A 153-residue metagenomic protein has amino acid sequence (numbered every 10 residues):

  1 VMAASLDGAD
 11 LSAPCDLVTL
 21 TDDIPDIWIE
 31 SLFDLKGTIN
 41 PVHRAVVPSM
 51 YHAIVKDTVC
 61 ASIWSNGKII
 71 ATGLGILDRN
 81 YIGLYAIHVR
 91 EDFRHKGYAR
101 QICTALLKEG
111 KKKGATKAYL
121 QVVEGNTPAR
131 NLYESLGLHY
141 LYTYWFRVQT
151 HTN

Functional and structural regions predicted by a protein language model:
V1-D23, R147-V148: Acyl-donor-binding surface of acyltransferase catalytic domains
S31-V42: Helix-loop element at the rim of GNAT/NAT acetyltransferase active sites that forms part of the acceptor-substrate
V42-R90: A conserved beta-strand-loop-helix scaffold within acyl/acetyltransferase catalytic domains
T72, L141-T143: Residue-level detector of high-confidence beta-strand sites
N80, T116, H139: Short acidic/polar active-site loop segments enriched in Thr and Asp
V89, H95-K112, N131, S135: Conserved acetyl-CoA-binding loop-helix of GNAT-fold acetyltransferases
G110-Q121: Conserved GNAT acetyl-CoA-binding A-motif
L120-R130, Y140, R147-T152: Conserved beta-strand-loop-alpha-helix junction that forms the acyl-donor binding cleft
